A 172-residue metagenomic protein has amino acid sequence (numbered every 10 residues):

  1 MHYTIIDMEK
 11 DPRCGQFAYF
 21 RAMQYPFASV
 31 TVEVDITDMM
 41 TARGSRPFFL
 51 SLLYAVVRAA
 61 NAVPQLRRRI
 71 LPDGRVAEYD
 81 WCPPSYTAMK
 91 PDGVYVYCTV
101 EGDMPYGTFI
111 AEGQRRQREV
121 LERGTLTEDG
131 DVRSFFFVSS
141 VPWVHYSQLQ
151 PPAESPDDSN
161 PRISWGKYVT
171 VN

Functional and structural regions predicted by a protein language model:
M1-E33, F49, F135-S139, V144-N172: Flexible, Gly/Pro-enriched loop and linker segments at secondary-structure and domain junctions
A28-G44, Y95-T108: Acyl-group handling in specialized metabolite and lipid biosynthesis
V30-V32, L53, A60, L66 (+1 more regions): Long, contiguous hydrophobic alpha-helical segments, chiefly transmembrane helices and signal peptides
M40-P64, N172: Acyl activation and transfer enzymes in specialized metabolism, enriched for ANL adenylate-forming modules
M40-T41, A77-W81, Y146-Q150: Short, solvent-exposed polar/charged micro-motifs at secondary-structure junctions
L66-T99, E128: Small-residue-rich loop/turn and linker elements
E78-D80, G130-V132, D157-S159: A short, structural micro-pattern
K90-Q148: Helical lid/core segments from catalytic subdomains that handle acyl or acyl-like groups
